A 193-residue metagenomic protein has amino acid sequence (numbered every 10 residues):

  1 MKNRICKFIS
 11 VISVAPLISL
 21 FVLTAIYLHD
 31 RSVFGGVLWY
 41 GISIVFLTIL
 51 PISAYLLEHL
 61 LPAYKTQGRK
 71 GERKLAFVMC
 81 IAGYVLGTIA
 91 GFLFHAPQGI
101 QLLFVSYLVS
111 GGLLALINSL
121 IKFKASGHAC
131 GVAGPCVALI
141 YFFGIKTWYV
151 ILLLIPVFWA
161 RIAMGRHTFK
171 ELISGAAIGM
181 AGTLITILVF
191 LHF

Functional and structural regions predicted by a protein language model:
M1, A54-R69: Cytosolic, membrane-interface loops and tails of multi-pass inner-membrane proteins
M1-K7: Short, Lys/Arg-rich, polar N-terminal cytosolic tail immediately upstream of the first transmembrane signal-anchor
I9-H29: The first (N-terminal) embedded transmembrane alpha-helix
V22-Y40, T88-L102, L139-W148, L184-F193: Helix-coil boundary and interhelical linker segments in multi-pass alpha-helical membrane proteins
I42-A54, M79-G83, G87, S106-S110 (+2 more regions): Alpha-helical transmembrane segments in multi-pass membrane proteins
L57-L61, L86-F94, L113-I121: Membrane-helix exit/interface motif
K65-C80: Juxtamembrane helix-capping/reentrant segments at transmembrane boundaries
Q101-F193: Membrane-embedded catalytic cores of phosphoryl/pyrophosphoryl-handling enzymes
